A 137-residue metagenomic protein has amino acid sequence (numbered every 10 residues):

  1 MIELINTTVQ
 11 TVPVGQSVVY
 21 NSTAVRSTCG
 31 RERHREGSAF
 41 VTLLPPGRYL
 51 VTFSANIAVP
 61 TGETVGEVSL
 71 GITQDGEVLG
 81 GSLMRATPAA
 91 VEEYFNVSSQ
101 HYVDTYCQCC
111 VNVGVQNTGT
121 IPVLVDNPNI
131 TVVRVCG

Functional and structural regions predicted by a protein language model:
M1-G137: Extracellular jelly-roll beta-sandwich "head" domains, especially the C-terminal globular C1q domain
